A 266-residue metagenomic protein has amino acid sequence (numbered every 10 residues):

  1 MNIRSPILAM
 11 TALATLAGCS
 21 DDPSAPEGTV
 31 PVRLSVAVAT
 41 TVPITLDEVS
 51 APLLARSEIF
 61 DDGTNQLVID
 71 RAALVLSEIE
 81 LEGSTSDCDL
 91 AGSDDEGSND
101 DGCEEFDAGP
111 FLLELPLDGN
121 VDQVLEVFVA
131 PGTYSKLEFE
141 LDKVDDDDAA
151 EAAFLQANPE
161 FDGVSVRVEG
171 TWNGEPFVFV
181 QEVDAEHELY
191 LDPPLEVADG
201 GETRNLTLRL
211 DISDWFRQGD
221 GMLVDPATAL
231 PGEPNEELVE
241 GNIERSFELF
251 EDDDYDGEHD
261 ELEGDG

Functional and structural regions predicted by a protein language model:
M1-A9: Bacterial N-terminal signal peptides that target proteins for export
A9-M10, F250: Intrinsically disordered, low-complexity segments enriched in polar/charged small residues
A12-L13, E96: Residue-level signal for mature regions of secreted extracellular proteins and peptides
T15-G18: C-terminal motif of bacterial Sec signal peptides marking the signal peptidase cleavage site
S20-G266: A short, solvent-exposed, low-complexity linear motif enriched for acidic/polar residues with Pro/Gly/Ser/Thr
